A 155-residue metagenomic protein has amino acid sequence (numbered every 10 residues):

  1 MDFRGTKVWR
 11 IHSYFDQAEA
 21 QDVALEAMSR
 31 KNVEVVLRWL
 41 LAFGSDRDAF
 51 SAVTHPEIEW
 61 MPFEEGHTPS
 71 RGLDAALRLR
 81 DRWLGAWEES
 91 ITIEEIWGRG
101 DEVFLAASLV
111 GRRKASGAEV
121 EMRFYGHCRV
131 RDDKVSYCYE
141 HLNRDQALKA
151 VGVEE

Functional and structural regions predicted by a protein language model:
M1-A24, Y125-K149: Short beta-strand edge/turn micro-motifs at domain boundaries
K7, A18-A52, P56, A150-E155: Short, low-complexity N-terminal intrinsically disordered segments enriched in polar/charged residues
S13, P62, A107-S108: Residue-level recognition of conserved beta-strand positions in structured domain cores
A20-Q21, R47-D101: A solvent-exposed, acidic/Ser-Thr-rich amphipathic alpha-helical stretch
V35, W39-A42, A76-L79, L105: C-terminal ligand-sensing/allosteric alpha-helical core of TetR-family HTH transcriptional regulators
G85, G111-E121: Short, cysteine-centered beta-strand-loop-beta hairpins and adjacent loop/turn segments enriched in charged/polar
E89-T92, E119-G126: Short, surface-exposed coil-to-beta transition loops
G100-L109: A short hydrophobic beta-strand element
